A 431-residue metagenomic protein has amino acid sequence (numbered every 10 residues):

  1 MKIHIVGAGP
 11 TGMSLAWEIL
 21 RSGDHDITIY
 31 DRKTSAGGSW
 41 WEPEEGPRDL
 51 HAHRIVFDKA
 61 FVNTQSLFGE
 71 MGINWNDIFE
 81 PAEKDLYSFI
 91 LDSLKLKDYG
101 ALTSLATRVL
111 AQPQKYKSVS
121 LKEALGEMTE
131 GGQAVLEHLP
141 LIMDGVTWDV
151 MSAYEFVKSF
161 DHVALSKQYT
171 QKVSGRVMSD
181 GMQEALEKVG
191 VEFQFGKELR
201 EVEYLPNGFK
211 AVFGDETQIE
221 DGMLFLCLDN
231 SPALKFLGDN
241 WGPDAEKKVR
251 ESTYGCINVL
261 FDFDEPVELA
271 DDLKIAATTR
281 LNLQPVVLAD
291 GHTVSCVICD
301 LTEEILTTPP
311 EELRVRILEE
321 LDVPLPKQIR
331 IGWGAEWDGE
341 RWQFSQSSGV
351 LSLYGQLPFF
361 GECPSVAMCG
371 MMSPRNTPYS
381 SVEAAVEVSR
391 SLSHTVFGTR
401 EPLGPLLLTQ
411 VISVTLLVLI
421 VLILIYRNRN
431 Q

Functional and structural regions predicted by a protein language model:
K2-T28: N-terminal Rossmann-like FAD-binding beta1-loop-alpha1 element of flavoenzymes
L20-P43: Glycine-rich FAD pyrophosphate-binding loop
S22, R200-I305, L416-L417: Mid-domain catalytic core of redox enzymes that form a hydrophobic substrate pocket/lid adjacent to a catalytic redox
E42-S66: N-terminal glycine-rich dinucleotide-binding loop that anchors FAD/FMN and/or NAD(P) in oxidoreductases
D58-A153, A164: Mobile amphipathic helical/loop "lid" adjacent to a hydrophobic cofactor/ligand pocket
K158-V212: Helical element adjacent to the flavin cofactor pocket in flavoenzyme catalytic cores
R280-V414: Conserved flavin/dinucleotide-binding core of flavoenzymes
L408-Q431: Terminal signal-anchor or tail-anchor transmembrane helices that tether membrane-associated enzymes to cellular
